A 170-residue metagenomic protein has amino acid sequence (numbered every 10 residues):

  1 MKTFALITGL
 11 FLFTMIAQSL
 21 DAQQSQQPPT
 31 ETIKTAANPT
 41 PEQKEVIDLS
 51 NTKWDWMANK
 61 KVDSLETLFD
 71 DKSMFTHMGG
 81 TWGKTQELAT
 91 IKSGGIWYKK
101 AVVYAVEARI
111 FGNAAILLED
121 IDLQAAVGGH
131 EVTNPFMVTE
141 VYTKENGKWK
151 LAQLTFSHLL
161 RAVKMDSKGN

Functional and structural regions predicted by a protein language model:
M1-A5, Q23: Positively charged n-region of N-terminal signal peptides that target proteins for export
I7-A17: Bacterial N-terminal signal peptides
A17-Q23: Boundary at the C-terminal end of the N-terminal hydrophobic targeting segment
Q23-T67, M74-N170: A beta-strand edge to alpha-helix "cap/lid" segment located at domain peripheries
